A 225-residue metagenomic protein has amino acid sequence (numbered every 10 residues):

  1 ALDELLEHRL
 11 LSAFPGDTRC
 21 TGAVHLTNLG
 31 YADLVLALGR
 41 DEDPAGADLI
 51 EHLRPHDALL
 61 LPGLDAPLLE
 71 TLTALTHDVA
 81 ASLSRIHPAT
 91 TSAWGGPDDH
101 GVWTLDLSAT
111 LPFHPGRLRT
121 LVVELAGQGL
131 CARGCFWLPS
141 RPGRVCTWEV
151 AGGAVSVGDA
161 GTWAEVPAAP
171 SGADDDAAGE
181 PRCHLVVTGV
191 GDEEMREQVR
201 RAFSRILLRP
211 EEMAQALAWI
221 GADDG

Functional and structural regions predicted by a protein language model:
A1-G172, M213, W219-G225: C-terminal accessory "lid"/substrate-recognition subdomains
P170-G225: Generic C-terminus detector
